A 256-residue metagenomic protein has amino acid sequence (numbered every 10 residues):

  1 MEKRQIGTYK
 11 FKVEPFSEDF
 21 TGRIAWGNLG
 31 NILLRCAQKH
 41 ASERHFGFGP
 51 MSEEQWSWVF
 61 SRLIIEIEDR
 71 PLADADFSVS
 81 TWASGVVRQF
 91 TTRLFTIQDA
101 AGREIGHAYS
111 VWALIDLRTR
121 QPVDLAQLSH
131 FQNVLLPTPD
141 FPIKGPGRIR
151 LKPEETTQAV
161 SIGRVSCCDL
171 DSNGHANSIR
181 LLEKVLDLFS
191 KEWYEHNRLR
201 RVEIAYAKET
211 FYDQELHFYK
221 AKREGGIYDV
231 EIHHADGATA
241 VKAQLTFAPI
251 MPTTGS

Functional and structural regions predicted by a protein language model:
M1-F60, H107-Y109, D116-R198: Hot-dog-fold acyl-thioester-processing enzymes
K3-Y9, I64-I149, Y206, T210-Y212 (+1 more regions): HotDog/MaoC-like acyl-thioester-processing domains
S61, T91, R200: Exposed loop/turn and edge beta-strand positions of beta-sandwich/beta-sheet ligand-binding modules
T157, S161-L245: Acidic/His-leaning functional-site neighborhoods
